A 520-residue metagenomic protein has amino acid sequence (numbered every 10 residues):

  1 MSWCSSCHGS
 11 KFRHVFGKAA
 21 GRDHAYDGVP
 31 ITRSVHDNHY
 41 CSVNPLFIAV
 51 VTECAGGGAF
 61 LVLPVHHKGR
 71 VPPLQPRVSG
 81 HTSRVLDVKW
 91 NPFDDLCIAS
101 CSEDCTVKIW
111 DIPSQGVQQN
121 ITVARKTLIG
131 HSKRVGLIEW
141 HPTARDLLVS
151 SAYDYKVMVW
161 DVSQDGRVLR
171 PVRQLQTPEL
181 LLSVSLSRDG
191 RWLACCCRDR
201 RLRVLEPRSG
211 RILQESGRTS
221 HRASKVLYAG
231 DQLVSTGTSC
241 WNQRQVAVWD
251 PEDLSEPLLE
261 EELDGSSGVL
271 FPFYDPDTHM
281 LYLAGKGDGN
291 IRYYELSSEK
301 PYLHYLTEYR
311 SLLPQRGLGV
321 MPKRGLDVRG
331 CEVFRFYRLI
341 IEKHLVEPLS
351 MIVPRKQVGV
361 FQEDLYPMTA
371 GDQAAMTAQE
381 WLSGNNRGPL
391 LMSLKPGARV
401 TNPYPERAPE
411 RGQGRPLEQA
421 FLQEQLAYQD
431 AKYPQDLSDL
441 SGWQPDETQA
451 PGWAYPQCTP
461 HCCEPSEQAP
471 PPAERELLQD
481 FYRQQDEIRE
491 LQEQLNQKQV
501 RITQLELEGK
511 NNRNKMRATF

Functional and structural regions predicted by a protein language model:
M1-V71, G217, L306, G325-Y482 (+2 more regions): Acidic and/or Ser/Thr-rich intrinsically disordered tails and linkers that flank eukaryotic scaffold proteins
I48, C97-I98, L147-L148, L193 (+3 more regions): Acidic/hydrophobic-patterned starts of short beta strands in beta-sheet-rich repeat architectures
G57-V62, I109, N242-A247, D288-E295 (+1 more regions): Structural motif
G69-I98, V123-K126, K133: Blade-loop segments of beta-propeller domains
C97-W110: Classical protein tyrosine phosphatase
P113, V117, M158-W160: Acidic/polar low-complexity surface segments
G116-I121, G166-L169: A short alpha->loop->secondary-structure connector
T127-Y302, L306-G325: WD40 beta-propeller repeat blades
